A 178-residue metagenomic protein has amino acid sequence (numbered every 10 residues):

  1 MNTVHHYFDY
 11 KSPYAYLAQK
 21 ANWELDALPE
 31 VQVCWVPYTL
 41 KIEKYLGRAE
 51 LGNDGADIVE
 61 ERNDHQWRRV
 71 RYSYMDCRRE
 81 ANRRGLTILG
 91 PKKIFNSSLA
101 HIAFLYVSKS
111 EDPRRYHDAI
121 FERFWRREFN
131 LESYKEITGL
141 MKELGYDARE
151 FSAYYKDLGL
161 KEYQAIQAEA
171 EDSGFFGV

Functional and structural regions predicted by a protein language model:
N2-V36, R115, A119-V178: C-terminal cap of thioredoxin/glutaredoxin-like
L17-F124: Structural alpha/beta surface segment adjacent to cysteine/selenocysteine redox centers across thiol/disulfide enzymes
